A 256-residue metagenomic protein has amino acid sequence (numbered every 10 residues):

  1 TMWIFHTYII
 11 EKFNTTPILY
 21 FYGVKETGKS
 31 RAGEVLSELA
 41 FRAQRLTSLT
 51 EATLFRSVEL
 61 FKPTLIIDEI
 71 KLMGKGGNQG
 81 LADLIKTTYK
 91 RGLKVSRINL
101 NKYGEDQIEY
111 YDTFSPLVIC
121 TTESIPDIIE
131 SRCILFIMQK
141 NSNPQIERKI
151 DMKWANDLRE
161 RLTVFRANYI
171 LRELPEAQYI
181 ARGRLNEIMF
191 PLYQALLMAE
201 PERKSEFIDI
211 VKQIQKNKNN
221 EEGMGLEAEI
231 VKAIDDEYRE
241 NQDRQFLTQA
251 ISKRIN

Functional and structural regions predicted by a protein language model:
T1-E59, Y179, I188, Y193-L196 (+2 more regions): P-loop NTPase catalytic core of nucleic-acid-dependent motor ATPases
H6, I10, R91, V164 (+5 more regions): A structural signal for alpha-helix termini and helix-coil/disorder junctions
T16-K25, R31-L117: Conserved ASCE/P-loop NTPase catalytic core
E38, R56-L60, D83, T87 (+5 more regions): Charged/polar, solvent-exposed surface patches and flexible loops
V58-T64, C133-K140, E206: Short, compositionally biased low-complexity segments
K71-L197: Replace "adjacent to P-loop NTPase cores in ATP/GTP-dependent enzymes" with "adjacent to NTP-binding cores
E176-N256: DNA transaction DNA-binding modules
